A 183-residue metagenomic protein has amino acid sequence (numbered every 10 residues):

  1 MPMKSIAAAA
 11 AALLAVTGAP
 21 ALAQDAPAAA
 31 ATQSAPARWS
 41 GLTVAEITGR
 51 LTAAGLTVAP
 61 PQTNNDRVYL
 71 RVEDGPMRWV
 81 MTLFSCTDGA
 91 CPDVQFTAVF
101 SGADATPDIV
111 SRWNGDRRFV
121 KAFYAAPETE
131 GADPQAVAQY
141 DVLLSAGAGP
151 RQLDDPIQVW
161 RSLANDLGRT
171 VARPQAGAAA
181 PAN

Functional and structural regions predicted by a protein language model:
M1-A9: Bacterial N-terminal signal peptides that target proteins for export
A9-T17: Bacterial N-terminal signal peptides
A19-A23: Sec/Tat signal peptide C-region and signal peptidase I cleavage site
D25-A90, A178-N183: N-terminal secretory signal peptides
Q62-N64, D74, L83-S85, A98-F100 (+2 more regions): A mature extracytoplasmic/lumenal domain signature
P92-Q135: Short, internal acidic amphipathic alpha-helical interface segments that mediate docking to partner proteins
K121-G168: A short, solvent-exposed beta-edge/loop patch
D166-P181: Flexible helix-coil linker/hinge segments at domain or subdomain boundaries
